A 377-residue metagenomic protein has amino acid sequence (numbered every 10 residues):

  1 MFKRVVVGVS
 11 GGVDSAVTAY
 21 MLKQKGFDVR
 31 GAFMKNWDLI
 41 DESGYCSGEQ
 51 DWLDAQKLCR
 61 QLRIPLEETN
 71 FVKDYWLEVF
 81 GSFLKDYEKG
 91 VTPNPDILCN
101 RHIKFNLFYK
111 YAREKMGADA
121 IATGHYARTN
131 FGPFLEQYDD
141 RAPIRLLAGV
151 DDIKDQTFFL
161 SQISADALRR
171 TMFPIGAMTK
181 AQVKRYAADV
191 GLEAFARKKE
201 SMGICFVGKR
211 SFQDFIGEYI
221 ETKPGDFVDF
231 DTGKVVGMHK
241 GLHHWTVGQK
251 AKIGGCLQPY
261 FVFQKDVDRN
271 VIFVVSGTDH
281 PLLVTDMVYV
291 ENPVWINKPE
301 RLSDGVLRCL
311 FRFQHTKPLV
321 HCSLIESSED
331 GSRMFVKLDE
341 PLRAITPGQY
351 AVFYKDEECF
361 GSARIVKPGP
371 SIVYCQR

Functional and structural regions predicted by a protein language model:
M1-S161, M172, A181, A188 (+2 more regions): ATP-dependent adenylation/nucleotidyltransferase module used to activate substrates
A122-R128, F134-R377: AMP-forming adenylation/ATP pyrophosphatase catalytic core
